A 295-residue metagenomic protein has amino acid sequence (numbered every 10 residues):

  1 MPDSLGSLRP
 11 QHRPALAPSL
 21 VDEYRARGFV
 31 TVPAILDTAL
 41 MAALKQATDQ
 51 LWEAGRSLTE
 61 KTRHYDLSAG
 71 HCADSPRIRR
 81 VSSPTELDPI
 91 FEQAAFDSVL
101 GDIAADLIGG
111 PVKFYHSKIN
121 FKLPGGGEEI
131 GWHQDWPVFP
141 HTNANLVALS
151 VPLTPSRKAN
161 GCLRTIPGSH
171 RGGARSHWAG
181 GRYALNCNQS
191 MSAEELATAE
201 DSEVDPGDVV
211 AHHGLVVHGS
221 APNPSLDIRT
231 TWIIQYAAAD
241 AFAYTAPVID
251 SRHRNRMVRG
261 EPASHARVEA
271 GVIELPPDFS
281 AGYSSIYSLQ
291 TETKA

Functional and structural regions predicted by a protein language model:
M1-A26, P33-W132, P137-P140, R259-A263: Non-heme Fe(II)-dependent double-stranded beta-helix
P2-P10, A54, K61, D66 (+2 more regions): Non-heme Fe(II)/2-oxoglutarate
D22, S156-V217, A221, A241: Double-stranded beta-helix
R63, Q134, R182-T198, I228 (+1 more regions): Short, surface-exposed loop/helix-turn segments at secondary-structure junctions that function as lids/hinges flanking
G110-S117, E128-I130, N145-V151, G161 (+1 more regions): Generic beta-strand structural signal
I119-G126, W136-P137, A144-N145, L153-K158 (+1 more regions): Short acidic/polar capping segments at secondary-structure boundaries
H133, P140-K158, E203-P206, A211 (+1 more regions): Short, conserved beta-strand element in jelly-roll/cupin
